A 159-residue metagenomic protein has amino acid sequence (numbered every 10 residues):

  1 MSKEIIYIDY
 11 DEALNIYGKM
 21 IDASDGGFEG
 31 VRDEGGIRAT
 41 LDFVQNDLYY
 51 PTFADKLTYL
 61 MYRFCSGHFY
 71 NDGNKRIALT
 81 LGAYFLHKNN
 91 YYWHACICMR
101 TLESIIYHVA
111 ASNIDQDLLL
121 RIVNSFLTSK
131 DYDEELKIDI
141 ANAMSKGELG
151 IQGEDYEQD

Functional and structural regions predicted by a protein language model:
M1-D159: FIC/Doc superfamily catalytic core
